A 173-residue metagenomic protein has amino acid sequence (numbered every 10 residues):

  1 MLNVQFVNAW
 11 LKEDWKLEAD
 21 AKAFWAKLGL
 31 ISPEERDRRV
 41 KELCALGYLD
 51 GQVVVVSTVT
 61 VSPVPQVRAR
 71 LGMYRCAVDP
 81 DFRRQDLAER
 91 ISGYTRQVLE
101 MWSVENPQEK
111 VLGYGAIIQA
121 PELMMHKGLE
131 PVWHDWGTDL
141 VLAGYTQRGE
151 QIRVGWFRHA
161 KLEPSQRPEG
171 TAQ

Functional and structural regions predicted by a protein language model:
M1-E18: A short beta-loop-alpha structural element at the N-terminal edge of CoA-dependent acyl/N-acetyltransferase catalytic
W10-L11, A21-C76: A conserved beta-strand-loop-helix scaffold within acyl/acetyltransferase catalytic domains
K16, R68, D86: Residues that form or flank phosphate/diphosphate-binding pockets in enzymes that use nucleotide phosphates
A21-S32, T95-P107: Hydrophobic, Leu/Ile/Phe/Ala-enriched alpha-helical segments that form helix-helix packing faces
P65-Q66, V104-Q173: Terminal substrate-recognition subdomain of acyl/acetyltransferases
G72, Y94-V98, Y114-I118: Hydrophobic, well-ordered secondary-structure scaffolds
A77-P80, I118-A120: Short, flexible loop/turn elements at secondary-structure junctions
V78, R84-M101: Conserved acetyl-CoA-binding loop-helix of GNAT-fold acetyltransferases
